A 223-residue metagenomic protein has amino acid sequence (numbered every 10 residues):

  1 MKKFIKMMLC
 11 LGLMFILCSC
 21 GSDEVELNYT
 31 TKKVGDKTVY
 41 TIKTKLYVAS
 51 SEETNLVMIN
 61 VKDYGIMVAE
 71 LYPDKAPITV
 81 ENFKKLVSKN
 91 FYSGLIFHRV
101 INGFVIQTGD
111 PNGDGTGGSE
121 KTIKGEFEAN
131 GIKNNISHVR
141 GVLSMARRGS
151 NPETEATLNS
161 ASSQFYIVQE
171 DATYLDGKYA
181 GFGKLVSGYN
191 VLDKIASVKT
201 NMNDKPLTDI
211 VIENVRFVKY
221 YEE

Functional and structural regions predicted by a protein language model:
K2-D23: Sec-dependent N-terminal signal peptides of Gram-positive bacterial secreted proteins and lipoproteins
C20-E223: Cyclophilin-like peptidyl-prolyl cis-trans isomerases
